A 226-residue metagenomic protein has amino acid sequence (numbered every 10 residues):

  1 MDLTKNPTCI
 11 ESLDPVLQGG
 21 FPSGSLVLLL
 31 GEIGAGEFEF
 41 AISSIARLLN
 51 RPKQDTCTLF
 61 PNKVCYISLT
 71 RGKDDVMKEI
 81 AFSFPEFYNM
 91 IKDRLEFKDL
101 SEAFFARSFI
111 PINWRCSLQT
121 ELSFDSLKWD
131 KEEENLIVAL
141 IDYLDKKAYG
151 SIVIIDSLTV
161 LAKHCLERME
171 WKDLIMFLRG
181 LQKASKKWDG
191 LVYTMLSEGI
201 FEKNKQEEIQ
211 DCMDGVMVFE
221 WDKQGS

Functional and structural regions predicted by a protein language model:
P7-F21: Pre-Walker A adenine-sensing motif
L17-G24, T56-L59: Phosphate-binding P-loop
L26-L30: Short hydrophobic/aromatic beta-strand immediately N-terminal to the Walker A/P-loop
E32-E121: Conserved P-loop
N50-R51, L140, K172-G199: Substrate-engagement module of ASCE P-loop NTPases
T70-D74, E102-F105, T159-V160, E198-E202 (+1 more regions): Conserved nucleotide-binding/hydrolysis micro-motifs of P-loop NTPases
A103-Q182: Phosphate-binding/switch loop-helix module in NTP-utilizing enzymes
K183, G190-S226: Phosphate-binding/switch region of NTP-binding enzymes
